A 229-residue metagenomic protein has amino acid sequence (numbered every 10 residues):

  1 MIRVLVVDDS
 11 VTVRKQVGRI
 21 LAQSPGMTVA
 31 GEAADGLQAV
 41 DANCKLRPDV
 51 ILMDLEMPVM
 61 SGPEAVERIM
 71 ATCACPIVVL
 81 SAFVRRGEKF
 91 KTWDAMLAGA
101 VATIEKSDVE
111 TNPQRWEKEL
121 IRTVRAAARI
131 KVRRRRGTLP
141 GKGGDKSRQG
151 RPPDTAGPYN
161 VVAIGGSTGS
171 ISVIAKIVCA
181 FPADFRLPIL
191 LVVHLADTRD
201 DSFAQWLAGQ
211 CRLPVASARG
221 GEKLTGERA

Functional and structural regions predicted by a protein language model:
M1-A229: Strand-loop microenvironment adjacent to phosphate/nucleotide-handling motifs in alpha/beta enzyme folds
